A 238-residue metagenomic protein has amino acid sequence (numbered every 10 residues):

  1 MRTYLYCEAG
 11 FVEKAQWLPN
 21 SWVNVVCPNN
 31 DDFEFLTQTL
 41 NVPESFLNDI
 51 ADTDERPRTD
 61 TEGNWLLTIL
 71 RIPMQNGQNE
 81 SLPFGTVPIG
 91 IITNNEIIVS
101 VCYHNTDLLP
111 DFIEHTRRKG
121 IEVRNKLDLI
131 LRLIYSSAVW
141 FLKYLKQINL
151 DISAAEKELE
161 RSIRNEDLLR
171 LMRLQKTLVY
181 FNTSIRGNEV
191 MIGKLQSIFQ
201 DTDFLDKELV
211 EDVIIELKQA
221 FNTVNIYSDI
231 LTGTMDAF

Functional and structural regions predicted by a protein language model:
M1-I121, D151, G187, M191-F204: Helix-boundary and N-terminal cytosolic regulatory elements
W17-P19, L129, E166-D167: A short, structure-level motif marking secondary-structure boundaries and short turns
W22-V23, G120, K143-K146, F181-N182: A short, ordered amphipathic alpha-helix with a cationic face
V26-C27, Y103, Y135, M172-Q175: Conserved residues at beta->alpha junctions
E96, S137, S153-E156, E160-F238: Membrane-associated alpha-helical segments
R118-D128, E156-S162: Short, charge-rich amphipathic alpha-helices with coiled-coil/heptad character
R124-I152: Well-ordered alpha/beta subsegment
